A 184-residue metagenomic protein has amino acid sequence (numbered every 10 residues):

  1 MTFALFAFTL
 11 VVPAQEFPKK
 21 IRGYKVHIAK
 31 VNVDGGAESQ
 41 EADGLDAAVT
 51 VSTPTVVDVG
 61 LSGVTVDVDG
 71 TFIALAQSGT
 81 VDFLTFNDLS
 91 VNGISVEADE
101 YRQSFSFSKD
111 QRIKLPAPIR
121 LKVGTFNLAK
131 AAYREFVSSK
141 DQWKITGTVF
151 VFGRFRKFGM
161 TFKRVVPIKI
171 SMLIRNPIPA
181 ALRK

Functional and structural regions predicted by a protein language model:
M1-T9: Bacterial N-terminal signal peptides
A14-K184: Extracellular/lumenal and peripheral-membrane lipid-interaction modules
